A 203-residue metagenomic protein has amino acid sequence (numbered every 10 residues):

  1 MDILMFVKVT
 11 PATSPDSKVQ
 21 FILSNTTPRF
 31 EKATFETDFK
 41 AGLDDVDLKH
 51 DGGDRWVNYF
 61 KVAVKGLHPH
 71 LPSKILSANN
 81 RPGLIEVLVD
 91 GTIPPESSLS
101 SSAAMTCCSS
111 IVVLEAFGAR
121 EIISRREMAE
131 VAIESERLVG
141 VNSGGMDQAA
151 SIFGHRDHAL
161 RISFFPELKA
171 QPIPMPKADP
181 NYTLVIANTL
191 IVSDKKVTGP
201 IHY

Functional and structural regions predicted by a protein language model:
M1-L99, A103, I111-R125, E130 (+6 more regions): ATP-binding N-lobe of GHMP and related small-molecule kinases
A63, D147, A187: A residue-level signal for conserved active-site and pocket-lining positions in enzyme catalytic cores
E136, G144-M146, P166-P174: Glycine-rich, charged/polar anion/phosphate-binding loops that engage phosphate groups from diverse ligands
N142, D147, I152: A gly/ser-rich beta-alpha-beta helix-loop segment of oxidoreductase catalytic cores
L168-Y203: Acyltransferase
